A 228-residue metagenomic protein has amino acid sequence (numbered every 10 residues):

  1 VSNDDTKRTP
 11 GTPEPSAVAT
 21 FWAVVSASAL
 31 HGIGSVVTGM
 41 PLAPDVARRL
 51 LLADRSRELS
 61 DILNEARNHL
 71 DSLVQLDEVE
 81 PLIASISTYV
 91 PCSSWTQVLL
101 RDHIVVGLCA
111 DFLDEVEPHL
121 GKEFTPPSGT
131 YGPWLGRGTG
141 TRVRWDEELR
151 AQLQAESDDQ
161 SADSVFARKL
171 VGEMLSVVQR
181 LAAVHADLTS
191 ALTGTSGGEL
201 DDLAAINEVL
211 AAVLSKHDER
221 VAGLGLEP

Functional and structural regions predicted by a protein language model:
S2-A23, V79-H103: Acidic/His metal-coordination segments adjacent to aromatic residues that form catalytic metal sites in metalloenzymes
S2-R49, E58-L63: Leu/Val/Ala/Ile-rich N-terminal alpha-helices, chiefly Sec-type signal peptides and the beginnings
S26-A29, L99-L113, L214-V221: Extended alpha-helical coiled-coil scaffold domains characteristic of the BAR superfamily
G32-A53, V106, F112-E123: Helix-loop segments that flank and shape redox-cofactor active sites
R49-R57, P126-P133, A204, E208: Short, charged, amphipathic alpha-helical segments
D54-E80, L149: Conserved alpha-helical segments that form or flank metal/cofactor-binding pockets of metalloenzymes
D114-Q179: A contiguous pocket-lining binding segment that forms or flanks enzyme active sites
D159-P228: Extended, helix-rich structural scaffolds rather than catalytic motifs
